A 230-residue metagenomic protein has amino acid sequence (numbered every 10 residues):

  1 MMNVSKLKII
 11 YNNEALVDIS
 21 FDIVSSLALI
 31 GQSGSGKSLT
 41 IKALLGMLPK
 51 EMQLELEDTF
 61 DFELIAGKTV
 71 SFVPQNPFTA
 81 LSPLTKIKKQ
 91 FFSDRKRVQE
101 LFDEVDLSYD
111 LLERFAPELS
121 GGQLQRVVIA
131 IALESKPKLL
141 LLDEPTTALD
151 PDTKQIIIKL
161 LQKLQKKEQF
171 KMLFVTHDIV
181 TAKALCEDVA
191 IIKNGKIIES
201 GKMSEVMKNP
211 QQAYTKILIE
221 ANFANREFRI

Functional and structural regions predicted by a protein language model:
F115-L119, Q123: Conserved ABC ATPase signature
L140-E144: Catalytic Walker B motif of ABC-type/P-loop ATPase nucleotide-binding domains
T176-H177: H-loop/switch region of ABC-family ATPase nucleotide-binding domains
A182-A184: A short, surface-exposed alpha-helical micro-motif characterized by mixed small hydrophobic and charged/polar residues
S200-G201: ABC ATPase "signature
M207-I230: C-terminal boundary and immediately downstream tail of ABC-type ATPase nucleotide-binding domains
